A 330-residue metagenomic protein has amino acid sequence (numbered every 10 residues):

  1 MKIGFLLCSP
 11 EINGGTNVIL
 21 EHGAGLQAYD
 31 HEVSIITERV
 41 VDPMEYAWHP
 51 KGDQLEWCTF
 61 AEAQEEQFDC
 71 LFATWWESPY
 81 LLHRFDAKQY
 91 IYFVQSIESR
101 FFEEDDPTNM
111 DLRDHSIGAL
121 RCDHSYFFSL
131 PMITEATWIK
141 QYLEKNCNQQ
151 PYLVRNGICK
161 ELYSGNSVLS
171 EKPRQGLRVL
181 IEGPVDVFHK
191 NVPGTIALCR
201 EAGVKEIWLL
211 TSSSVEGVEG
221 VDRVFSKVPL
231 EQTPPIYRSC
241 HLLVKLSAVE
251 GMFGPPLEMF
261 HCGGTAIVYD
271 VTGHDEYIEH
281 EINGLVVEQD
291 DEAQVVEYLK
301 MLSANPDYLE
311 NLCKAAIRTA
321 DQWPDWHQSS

Functional and structural regions predicted by a protein language model:
A61, E98, D105-M132, K140 (+1 more regions): Membrane-proximal helix-turn-helix segments that form the acceptor-binding/catalytic region of lipid-linked
S99-D105, K145, Q150, G157-Q175 (+1 more regions): Acidic anion/phosphate-binding donor-loop and adjacent secondary structure in glycosyltransferase catalytic cores
Y142-N146, I158-L162, K172-G217: Conserved catalytic-core segment of nucleotide-activated headgroup transferases in glycan assembly
P234, P256-H261, D275-E276, I282: Short alpha-helical segment that forms part of, or immediately flanks, the ligand-binding pocket in carbohydrate-active
A248-V249: Aromatic "clamp/platform" in nucleotide-sugar-dependent glycosyltransferases that forms part of the donor/acceptor
T265-V268: Short hydrophobic beta-strand element within catalytic cores of glycosyltransferases and related nucleotide-activated
H280-E281, L285-D291, M301-P306: Conserved acidic donor-binding segment of nucleotide-sugar-dependent glycosyltransferases
D307-S330: A charged, aromatic-enriched C-terminal amphipathic alpha-helix characteristic of glycosyltransferases across folds
